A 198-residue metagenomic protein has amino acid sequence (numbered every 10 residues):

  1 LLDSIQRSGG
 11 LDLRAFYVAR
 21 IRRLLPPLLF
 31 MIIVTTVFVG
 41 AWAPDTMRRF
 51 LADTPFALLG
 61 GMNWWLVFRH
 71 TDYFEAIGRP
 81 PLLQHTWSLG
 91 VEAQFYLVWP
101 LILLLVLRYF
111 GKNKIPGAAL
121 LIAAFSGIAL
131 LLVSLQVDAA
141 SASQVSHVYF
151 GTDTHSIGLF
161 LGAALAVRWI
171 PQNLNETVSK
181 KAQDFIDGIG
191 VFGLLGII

Functional and structural regions predicted by a protein language model:
L1-I198: Membrane-interface helix/loop caps of multi-pass membrane proteins
